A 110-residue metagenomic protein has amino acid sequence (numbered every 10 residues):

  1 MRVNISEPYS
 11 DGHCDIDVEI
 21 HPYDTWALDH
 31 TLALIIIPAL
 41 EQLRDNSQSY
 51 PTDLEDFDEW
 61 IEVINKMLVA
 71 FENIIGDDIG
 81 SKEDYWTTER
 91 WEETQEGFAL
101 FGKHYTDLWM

Functional and structural regions predicted by a protein language model:
M1-D107: Long, non-globular targeting/processing and low-complexity regions
